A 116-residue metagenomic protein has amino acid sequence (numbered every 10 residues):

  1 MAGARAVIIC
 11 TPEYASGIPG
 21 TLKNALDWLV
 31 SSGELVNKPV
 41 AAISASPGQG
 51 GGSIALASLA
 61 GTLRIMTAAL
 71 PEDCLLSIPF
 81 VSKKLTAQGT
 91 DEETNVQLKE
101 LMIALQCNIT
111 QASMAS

Functional and structural regions predicted by a protein language model:
M1-T67: Helix-loop-strand module that forms the ligand-binding subsite of alpha/beta enzymes
A69-S116: Glycine-rich phosphate/pyrophosphate-binding loop and the adjoining helix
